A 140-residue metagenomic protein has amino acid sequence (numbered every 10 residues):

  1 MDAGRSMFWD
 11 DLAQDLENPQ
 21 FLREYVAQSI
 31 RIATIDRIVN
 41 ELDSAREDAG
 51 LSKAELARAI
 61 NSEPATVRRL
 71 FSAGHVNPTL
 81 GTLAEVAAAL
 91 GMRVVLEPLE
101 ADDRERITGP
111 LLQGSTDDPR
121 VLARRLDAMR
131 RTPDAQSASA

Functional and structural regions predicted by a protein language model:
M1-N40, E105-A140: N-terminal flexible/basic segments that precede or flank functional cores
N40-A57: Short basic helix-loop element that most often maps to the first helix and adjoining turn of HTH DNA-binding modules
I60-N77: Recognition helix of helix-turn-helix/homeodomain-like DNA-binding domains that insert into the DNA major groove
G74, D103-R104: Generic structural signal for helix capping and beta-alpha/helix-loop junctions
G81-L96: DNA major-groove recognition helix of helix-turn-helix/homeodomain DNA-binding modules
